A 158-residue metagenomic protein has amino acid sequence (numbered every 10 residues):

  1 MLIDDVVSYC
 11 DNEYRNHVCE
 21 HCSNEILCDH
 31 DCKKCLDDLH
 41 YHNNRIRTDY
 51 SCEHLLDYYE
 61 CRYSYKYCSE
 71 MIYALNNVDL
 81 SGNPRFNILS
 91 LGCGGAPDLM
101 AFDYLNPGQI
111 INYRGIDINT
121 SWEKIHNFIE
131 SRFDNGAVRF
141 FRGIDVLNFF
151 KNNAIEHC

Functional and structural regions predicted by a protein language model:
M1-Y41: N-terminal auxiliary segments of SAM/dcSAM-dependent transferases
R45-D79: Class I SAM-dependent methyltransferase Rossmann-like catalytic core, especially the SAM/SAH-binding loop
P84-G94: Conserved class I S-adenosyl-L-methionine
G95-G108: Conserved SAM-binding loop of SAM-dependent methyltransferases across substrates and taxa, primarily the Class I
N112-D117: Conserved SAM-binding motif I beta-strand of class I
N119-S121: Conserved SAM/SAH-binding beta-strand->alpha-helix loop
I125-A154: S-adenosyl-L-methionine
E156-C158: A short SAM/SAH-binding and catalytic strip from SAM-dependent methyltransferases
